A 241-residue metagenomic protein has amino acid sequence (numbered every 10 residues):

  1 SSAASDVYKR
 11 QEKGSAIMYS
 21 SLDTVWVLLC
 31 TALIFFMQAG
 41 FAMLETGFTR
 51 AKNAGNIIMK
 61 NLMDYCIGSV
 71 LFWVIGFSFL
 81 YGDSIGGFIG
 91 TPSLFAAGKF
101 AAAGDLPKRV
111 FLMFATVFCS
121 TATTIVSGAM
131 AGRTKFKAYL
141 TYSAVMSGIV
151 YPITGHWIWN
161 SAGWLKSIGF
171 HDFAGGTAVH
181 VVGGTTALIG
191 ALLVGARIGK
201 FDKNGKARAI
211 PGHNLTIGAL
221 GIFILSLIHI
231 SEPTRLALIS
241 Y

Functional and structural regions predicted by a protein language model:
S1-Y8, E232-R235, S240-Y241: Short, small-residue-biased leader/transition segments that mark boundaries at the very start of proteins
K13-S231: Hydrophobic alpha-helical transmembrane bundles of multi-pass membrane proteins
